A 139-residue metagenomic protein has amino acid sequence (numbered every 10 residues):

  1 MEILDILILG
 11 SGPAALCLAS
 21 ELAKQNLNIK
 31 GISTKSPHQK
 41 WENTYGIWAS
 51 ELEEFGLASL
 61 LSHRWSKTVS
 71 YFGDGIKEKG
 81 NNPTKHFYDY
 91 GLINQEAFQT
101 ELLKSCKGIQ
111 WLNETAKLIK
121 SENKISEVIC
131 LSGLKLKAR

Functional and structural regions predicted by a protein language model:
E2-G31: N-terminal Rossmann-like FAD-binding beta1-loop-alpha1 element of flavoenzymes
G12, W48, N94-E96: Alpha-helix initiation/capping motif
E21-I76: N-terminal FAD cofactor-binding segment of flavoenzymes
V69-R139: Conserved N-terminal helical subregion
